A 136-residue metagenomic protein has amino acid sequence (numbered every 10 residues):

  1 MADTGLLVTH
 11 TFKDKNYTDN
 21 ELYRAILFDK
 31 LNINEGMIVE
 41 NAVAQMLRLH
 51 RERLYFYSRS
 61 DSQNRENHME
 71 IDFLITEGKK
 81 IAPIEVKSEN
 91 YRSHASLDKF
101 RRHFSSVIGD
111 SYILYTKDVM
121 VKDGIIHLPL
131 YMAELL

Functional and structural regions predicted by a protein language model:
M1-L136: A cross-kingdom feature that marks ATP-driven nucleic-acid transaction machinery
